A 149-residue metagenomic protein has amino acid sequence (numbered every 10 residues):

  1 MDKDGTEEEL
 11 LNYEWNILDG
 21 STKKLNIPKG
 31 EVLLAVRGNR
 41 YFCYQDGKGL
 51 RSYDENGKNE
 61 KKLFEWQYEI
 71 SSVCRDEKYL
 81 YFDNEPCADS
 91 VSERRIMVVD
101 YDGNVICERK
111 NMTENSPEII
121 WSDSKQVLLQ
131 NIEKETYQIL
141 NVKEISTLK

Functional and structural regions predicted by a protein language model:
M1-D4, E8-E9, L34-Q45, D76-S90 (+2 more regions): Short beta-strand elements that form the blades of beta-propeller/WD-repeat-like and other beta-sheet-rich scaffold
M1-I27, D46-E65, V91-N111, K134-K149: Surface-exposed loop/turn elements that mediate protein-protein interactions on large endomembrane-trafficking
I27-G38, W66-E77, N111-S124: Repeated scaffold domains used in trafficking and secretory/extracellular systems, primarily beta-propellers
R37, C74, I106, L128 (+1 more regions): N-terminal non-cleavable signal-anchor helices
